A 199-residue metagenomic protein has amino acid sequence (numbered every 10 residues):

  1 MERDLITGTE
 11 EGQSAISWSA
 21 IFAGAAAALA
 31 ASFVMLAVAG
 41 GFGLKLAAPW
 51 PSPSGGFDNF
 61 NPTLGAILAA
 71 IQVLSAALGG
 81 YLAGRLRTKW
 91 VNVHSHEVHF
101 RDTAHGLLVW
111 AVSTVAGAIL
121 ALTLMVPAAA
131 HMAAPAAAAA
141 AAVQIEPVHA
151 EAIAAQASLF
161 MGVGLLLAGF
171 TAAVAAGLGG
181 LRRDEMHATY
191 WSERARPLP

Functional and structural regions predicted by a protein language model:
E11-A30, L64, R101-V115, V174: Alpha-helical transmembrane segments and their helix-start/interface "positive-inside/aromatic belt" motifs in integral
F22-G41, I71-V73: Alpha-helical transmembrane segments of integral membrane proteins, especially early/N-terminal helices
A27-L36, S113-L122, V126, M161-A176: Hydrophobic core segments of alpha-helical transmembrane domains in multi-pass membrane transport and ion-translocation
M35-W50, L124-M132: Membrane-helix interface motif
L46-N61, A141-Q144: Perimembrane loop-to-helix junctions flanking transmembrane segments
G56-L68, Q72, R101, H105 (+3 more regions): Pore-lining and gate-forming transmembrane alpha-helices of multi-pass membrane transport proteins
A118-A140: Functional transmembrane-helix hotspots
F170-P199: Juxtamembrane interface at the cytosolic side of transmembrane helices
